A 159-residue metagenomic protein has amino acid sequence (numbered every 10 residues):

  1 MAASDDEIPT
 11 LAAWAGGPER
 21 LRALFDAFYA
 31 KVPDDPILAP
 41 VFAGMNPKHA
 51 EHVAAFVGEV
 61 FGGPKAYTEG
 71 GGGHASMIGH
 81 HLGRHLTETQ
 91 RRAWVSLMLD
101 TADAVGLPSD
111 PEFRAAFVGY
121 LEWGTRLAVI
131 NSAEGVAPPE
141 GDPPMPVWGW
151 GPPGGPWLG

Functional and structural regions predicted by a protein language model:
A2-L11, R22-P108, R114-Y120, G124-A133 (+4 more regions): Heme-based O2/NO sensor domains and their adjacent alpha-helical segments, primarily globin folds but also including
W14-E19: Short, solvent-exposed beta-strand/turn "edge" segments of beta-rich domains on protein surfaces
W148: Electropositive, surface-exposed helix/loop patches at the edges of structured domains that serve as adaptable
